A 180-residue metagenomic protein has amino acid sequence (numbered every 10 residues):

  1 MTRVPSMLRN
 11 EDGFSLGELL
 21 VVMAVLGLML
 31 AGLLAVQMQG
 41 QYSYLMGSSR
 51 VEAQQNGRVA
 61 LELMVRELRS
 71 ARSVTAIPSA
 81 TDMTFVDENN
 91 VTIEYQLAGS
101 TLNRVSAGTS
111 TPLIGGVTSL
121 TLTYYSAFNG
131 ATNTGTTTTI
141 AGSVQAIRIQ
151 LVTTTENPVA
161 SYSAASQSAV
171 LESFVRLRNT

Functional and structural regions predicted by a protein language model:
M1-F14: N-terminal leader/signal peptides at the extreme start of proteins
D12-V65: Aliphatic-rich helix starts adjacent to a transmembrane/signal segment
S43-M46, R50-Q55, L68-N89, A164: Short, glycine/small-hydrophobic-rich surface segments
A76-G135, A164-V170: Type IV pilin-like appendage domain
T134-V144: Short, solvent-exposed beta-strand/turn "edge" segments of beta-rich domains on protein surfaces
Q145-T180: Short, surface-exposed interaction loops/tails
